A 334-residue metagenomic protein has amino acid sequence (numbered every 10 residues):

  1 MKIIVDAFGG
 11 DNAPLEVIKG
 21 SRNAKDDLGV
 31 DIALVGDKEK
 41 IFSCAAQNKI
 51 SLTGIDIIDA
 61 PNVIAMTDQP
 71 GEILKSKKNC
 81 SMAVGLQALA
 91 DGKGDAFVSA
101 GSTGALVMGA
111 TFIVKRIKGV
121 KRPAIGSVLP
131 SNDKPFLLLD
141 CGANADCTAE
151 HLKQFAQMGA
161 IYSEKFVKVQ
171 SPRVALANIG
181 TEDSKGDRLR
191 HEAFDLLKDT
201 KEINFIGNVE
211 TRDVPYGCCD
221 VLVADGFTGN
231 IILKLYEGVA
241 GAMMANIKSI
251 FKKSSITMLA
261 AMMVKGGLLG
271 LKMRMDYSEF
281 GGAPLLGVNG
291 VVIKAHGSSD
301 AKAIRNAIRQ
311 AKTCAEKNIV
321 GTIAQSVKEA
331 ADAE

Functional and structural regions predicted by a protein language model:
M1-L15, D31, F42-A45, D199-E202 (+2 more regions): N-terminal charge/polar-biased segments
D6, V35-G36, I58, S99-G101 (+6 more regions): Short beta-strand segments
A13-V17, N79-G92, A96-A110, I117 (+7 more regions): Short glycine/serine/threonine-rich phosphate/pyrophosphate-binding segments that cradle anionic phosphate groups
L15-E16, L28-A33, E39-F42, A145-T211 (+2 more regions): Glycine-rich phosphate/diphosphate-binding loop of Rossmann-like nucleotide-binding domains
E16-M66: N-terminal glycine-rich anion-binding loop in soluble enzyme alpha/beta folds
K49-G94: Phosphate/nucleotide-donor binding subsite
T111-A124, V128-L138, C218-L222, G226-E334: Glycine-rich phosphate/nucleotide-binding loop
